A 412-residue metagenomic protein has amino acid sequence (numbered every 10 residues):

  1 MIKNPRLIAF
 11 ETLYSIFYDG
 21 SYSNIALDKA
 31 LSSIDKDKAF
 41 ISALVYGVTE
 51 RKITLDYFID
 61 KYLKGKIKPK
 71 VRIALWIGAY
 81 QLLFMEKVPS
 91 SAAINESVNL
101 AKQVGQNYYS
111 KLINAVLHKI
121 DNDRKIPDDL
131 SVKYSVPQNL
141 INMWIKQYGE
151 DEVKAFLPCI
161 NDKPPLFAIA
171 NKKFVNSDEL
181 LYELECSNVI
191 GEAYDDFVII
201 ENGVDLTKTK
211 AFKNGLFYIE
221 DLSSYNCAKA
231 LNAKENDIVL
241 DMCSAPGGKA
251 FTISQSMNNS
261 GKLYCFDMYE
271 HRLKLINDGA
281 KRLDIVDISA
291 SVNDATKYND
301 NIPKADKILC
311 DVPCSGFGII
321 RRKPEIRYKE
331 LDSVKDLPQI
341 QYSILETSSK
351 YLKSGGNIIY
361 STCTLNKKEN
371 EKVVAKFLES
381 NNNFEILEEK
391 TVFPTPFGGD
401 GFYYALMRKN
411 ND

Functional and structural regions predicted by a protein language model:
M1-D412: S-adenosylmethionine
